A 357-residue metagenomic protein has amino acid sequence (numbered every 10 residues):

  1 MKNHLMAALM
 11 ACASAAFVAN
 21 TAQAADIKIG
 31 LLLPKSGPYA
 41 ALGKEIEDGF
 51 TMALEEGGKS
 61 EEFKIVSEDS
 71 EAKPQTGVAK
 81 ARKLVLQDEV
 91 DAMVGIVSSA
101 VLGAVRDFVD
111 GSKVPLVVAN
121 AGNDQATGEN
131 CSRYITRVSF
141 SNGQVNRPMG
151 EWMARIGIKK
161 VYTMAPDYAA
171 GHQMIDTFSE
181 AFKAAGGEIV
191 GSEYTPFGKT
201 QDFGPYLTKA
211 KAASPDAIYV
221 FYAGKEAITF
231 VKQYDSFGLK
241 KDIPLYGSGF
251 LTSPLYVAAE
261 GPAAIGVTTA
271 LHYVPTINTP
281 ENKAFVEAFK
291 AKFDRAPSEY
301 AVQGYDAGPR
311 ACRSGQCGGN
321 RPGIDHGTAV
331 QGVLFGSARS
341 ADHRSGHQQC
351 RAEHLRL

Functional and structural regions predicted by a protein language model:
M1-Q23: Gram-negative bacterial Sec-dependent N-terminal signal peptides
T21-L31, G58-F63, M153-K159: Immediate post-signal peptide segment of exported/extracytoplasmic ligand-binding proteins
G30-G49, G57, E68-Q75, V97-A100 (+4 more regions): Extracytoplasmic "Venus flytrap"
L42-I46, E56-A126, V138, P196 (+2 more regions): Beta-alpha junction/loop-to-helix N-cap segments that form part of ligand/metal-binding clefts
A79, D124-Q125, S132-F237, Y273-A284: Extracellular/periplasmic Venus flytrap/periplasmic-binding protein
L84, D88-V97, V117-A119, K160-A165 (+4 more regions): Periplasmic-binding protein-like
V231-Y305, G315-G319: Extracellular/periplasmic periplasmic-binding protein-like sensory domains
K292-A301, C312-L357: Segments of small-molecule ligand-sensing domains
